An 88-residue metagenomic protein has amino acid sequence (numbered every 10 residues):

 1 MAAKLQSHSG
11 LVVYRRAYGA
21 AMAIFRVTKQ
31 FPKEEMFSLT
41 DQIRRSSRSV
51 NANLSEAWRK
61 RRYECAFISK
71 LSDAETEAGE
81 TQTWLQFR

Functional and structural regions predicted by a protein language model:
M1-R88: Amphipathic alpha-helical assembly/interaction segments
